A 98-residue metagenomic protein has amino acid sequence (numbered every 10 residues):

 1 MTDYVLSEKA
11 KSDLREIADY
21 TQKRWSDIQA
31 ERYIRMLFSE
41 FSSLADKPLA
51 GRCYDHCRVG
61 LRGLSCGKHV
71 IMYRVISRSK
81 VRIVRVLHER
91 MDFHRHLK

Functional and structural regions predicted by a protein language model:
M1-R32: Arg/Lys-rich, positively charged N-terminal/basic patches that mediate binding to nucleic acids
M1-Y4, R24, L61, M72-Y73 (+1 more regions): Non-catalytic interaction surface on structured domains
K9-E16, H69-I71, F93-H94: Conserved N-terminal glycine/acidic-rich loop preference
L14, A18, I34, F38-F41 (+1 more regions): Short amphipathic alpha-helical/adjacent loop interface patches that line ligand and macromolecule-binding sites
A45-D46: Short proline/glycine- and basic residue-enriched helix-capping loop/turn segments at helix->loop/beta transitions
L49-R78: Basic/aromatic recognition patch in beta-strand/loop cores that engages polyanionic ligands
R74-K98: Enriched for short, Lys/Arg-rich terminal
